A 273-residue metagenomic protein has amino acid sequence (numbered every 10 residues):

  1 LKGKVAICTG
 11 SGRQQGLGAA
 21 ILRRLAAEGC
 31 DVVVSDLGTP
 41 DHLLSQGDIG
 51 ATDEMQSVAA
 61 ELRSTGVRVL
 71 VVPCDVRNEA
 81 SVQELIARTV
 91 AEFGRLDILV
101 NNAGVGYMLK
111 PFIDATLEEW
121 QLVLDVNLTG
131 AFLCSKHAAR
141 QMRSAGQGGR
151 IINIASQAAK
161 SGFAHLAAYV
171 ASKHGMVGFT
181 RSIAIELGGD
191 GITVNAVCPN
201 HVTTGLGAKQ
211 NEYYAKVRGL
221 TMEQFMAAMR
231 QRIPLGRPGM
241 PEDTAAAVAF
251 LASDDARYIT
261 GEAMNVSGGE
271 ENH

Functional and structural regions predicted by a protein language model:
L1-V34: Canonical Rossmann dinucleotide-binding motif of NAD(H)/NADP(H)-dependent dehydrogenases/reductases, specifically
T52-D53, P73-L85, L117, D243: The beta1-alpha1 cofactor-binding region of Rossmann-like NAD(H)/NADP(H)-dependent oxidoreductases
G106-L109, S161, L235-R237, V248-F250 (+1 more regions): Short C-terminal tail/terminal secondary-structure segment of NAD(P)H-dependent dehydrogenase/reductase domains
K110-F112, E119-L124, M229: Substrate-binding pocket helix/loop in short-chain dehydrogenase/reductase
S135, S172, T180: Active-site helix of classical SDR
S156: Residue(s) in the substrate-gating loop at a strand-loop-helix junction that position the organic substrate next
G188, T193, I259-G261: Short, small/polar-rich loop/turn modules that mediate ligand/substrate recognition or access, typified
